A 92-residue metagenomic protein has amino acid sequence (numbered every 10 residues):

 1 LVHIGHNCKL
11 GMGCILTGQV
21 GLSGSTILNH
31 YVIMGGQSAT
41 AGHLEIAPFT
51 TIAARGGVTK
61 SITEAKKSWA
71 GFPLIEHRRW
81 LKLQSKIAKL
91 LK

Functional and structural regions predicted by a protein language model:
L1-K92: Glycine-rich hexapeptide-repeat left-handed beta-helix
